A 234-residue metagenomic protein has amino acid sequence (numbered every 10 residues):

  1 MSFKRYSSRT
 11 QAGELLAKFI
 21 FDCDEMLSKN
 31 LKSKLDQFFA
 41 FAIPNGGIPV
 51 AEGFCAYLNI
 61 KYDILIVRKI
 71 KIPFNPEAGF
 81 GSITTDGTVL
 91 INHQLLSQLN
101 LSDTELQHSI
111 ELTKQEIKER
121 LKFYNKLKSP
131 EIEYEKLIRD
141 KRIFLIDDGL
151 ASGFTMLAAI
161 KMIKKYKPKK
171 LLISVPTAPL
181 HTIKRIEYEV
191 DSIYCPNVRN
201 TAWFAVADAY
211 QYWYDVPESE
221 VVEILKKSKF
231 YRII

Functional and structural regions predicted by a protein language model:
M1-I234: PRPP-associated nucleotide enzymes
